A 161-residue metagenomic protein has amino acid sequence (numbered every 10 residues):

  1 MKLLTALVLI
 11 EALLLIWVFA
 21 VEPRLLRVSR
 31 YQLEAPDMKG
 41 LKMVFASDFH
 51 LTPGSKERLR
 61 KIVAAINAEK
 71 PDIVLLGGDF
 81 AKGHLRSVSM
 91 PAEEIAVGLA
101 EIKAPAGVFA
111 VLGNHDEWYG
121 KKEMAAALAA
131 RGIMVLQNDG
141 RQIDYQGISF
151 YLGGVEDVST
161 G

Functional and structural regions predicted by a protein language model:
M1-D37: N-terminal membrane-anchoring alpha-helices
V28-R30, A46, L152: Hydrophobic residues on conserved beta-strands that form the core of alpha/beta folds
A35-M38, D144-Q146: Active-site beta-strand termini and strand-to-loop segments that position acidic
K39-L136: Membrane-embedded segments
N67, I143-D144: Short amphipathic alpha-helix with an adjacent loop that forms part of the alpha/beta core around
H115, G140, V155-V158: Solvent-exposed coil/turn segments that connect beta secondary-structure elements in extracytoplasmic/periplasmic
A126, A130-M134, Y145-G161: Binuclear metal-dependent hydrolase catalytic cores centered on His/Asp/Glu-rich metal-binding motifs
L136-Q142: Short acidic low-complexity segments
